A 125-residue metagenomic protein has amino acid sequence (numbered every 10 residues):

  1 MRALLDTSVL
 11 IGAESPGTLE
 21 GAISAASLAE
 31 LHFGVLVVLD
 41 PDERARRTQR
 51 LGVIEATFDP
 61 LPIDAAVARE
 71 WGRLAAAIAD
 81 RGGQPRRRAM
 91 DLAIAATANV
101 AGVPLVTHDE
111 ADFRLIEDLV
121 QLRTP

Functional and structural regions predicted by a protein language model:
R2-A3, A13-V100, R114-T124: PIN-domain endoribonuclease scaffold, especially VapC-family toxins
V100-D112: C-terminal structural segments of small proteins and small subunits
